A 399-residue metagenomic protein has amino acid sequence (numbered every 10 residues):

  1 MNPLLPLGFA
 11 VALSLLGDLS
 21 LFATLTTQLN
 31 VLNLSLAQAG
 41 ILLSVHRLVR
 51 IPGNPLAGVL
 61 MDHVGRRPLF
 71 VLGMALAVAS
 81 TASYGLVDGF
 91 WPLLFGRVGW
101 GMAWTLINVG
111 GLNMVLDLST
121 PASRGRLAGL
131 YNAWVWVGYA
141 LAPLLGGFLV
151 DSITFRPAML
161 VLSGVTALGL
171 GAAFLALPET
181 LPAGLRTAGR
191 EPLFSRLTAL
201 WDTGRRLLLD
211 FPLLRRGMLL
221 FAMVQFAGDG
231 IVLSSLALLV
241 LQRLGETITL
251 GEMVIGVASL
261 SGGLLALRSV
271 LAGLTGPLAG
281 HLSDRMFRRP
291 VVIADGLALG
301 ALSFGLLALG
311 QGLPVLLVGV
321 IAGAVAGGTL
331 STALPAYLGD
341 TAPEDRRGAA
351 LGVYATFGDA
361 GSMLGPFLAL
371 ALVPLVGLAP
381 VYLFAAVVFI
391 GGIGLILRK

Functional and structural regions predicted by a protein language model:
M1, E179-M218: Juxtamembrane intracellular "pre-TM" segments in multi-pass secondary transporters
A23-L36, S234-A258: Short amphipathic helix-loop junctions that connect adjacent transmembrane helices in Major Facilitator Superfamily/SLC
N33, G65, L86-W91, F287 (+1 more regions): Helix-breaking motifs and short loop linkers at transmembrane-helix boundaries and internal kinks in secondary membrane
R47-P55, Y139-A140, S269-P277, S362-M363: Residue-level signature of mid-helix packing/kink "hotspots" within the transmembrane helices of 12-pass Major
G53-G65, L274-F287: Helix-to-loop junctions at the C-terminal end of transmembrane segments in multipass secondary transporters
P68-A82, S163, V291-G305: Structural signature of the two symmetry-related core transmembrane helices
W91-G99, P314-A322: Paired small-residue
V98-V135: Cytoplasmic helix-loop-helix junction between adjacent transmembrane helices in 12-TM secondary transporters
